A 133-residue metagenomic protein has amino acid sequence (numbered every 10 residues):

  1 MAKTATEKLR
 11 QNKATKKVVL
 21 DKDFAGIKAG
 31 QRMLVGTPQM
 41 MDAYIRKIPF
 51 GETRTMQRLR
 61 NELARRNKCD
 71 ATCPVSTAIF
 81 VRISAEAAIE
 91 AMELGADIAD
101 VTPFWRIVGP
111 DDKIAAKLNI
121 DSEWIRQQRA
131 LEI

Functional and structural regions predicted by a protein language model:
A2-A5, K13-I133: Nucleic acid-binding interface residues in structured DNA/RNA-binding domains, emphasizing the DNA-engaging scaffolds
